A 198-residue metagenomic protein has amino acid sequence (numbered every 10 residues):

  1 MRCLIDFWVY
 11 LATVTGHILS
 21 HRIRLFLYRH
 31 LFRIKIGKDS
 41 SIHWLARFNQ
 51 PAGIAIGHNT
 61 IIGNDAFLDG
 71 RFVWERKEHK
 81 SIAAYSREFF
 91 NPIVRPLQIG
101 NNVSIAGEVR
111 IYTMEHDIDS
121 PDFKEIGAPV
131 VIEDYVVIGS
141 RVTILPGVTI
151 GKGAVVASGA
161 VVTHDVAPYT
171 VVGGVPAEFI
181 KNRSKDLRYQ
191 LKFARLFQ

Functional and structural regions predicted by a protein language model:
M1-R33, D39, N102, Y135 (+2 more regions): Terminal amphipathic alpha-helical/low-complexity segments used for targeting or macromolecular assembly
L25, A46-I56, I61-T149, V175 (+2 more regions): Flexible, glycine/small-residue-enriched loop-and-beta-strand segment within the central core of proteins
K35-I36, F48: Terminal hydrophobic membrane-targeting helix
D39-S41, L45-A46: N-terminal start-of-domain structural block
S41, V137, V155, V161 (+1 more regions): Short-chain dehydrogenase/reductase
R141-V155, A160-H164: Beta-rich strand-turn-strand
P168-T170, E178: Glycine-centered loop/turn positions within well-structured domains that cap or flank conserved ligand/cofactor-binding
